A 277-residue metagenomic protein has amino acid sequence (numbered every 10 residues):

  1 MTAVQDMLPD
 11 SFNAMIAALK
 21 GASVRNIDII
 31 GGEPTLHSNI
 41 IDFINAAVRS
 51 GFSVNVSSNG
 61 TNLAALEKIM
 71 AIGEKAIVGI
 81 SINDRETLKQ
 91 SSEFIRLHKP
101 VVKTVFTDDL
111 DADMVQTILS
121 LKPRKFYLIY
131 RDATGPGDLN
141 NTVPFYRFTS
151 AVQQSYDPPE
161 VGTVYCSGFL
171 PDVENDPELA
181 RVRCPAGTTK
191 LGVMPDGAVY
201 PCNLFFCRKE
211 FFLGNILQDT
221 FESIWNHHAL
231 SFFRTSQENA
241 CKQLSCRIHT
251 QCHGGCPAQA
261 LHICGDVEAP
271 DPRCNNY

Functional and structural regions predicted by a protein language model:
M1: Detector for the c-type heme attachment site
V4-N141: Radical SAM/AdoMet-radical enzyme domain recognition
P144-E174, N203-H253: C-terminal accessory region of radical SAM enzymes
C184-T188: Short, small/polar residue-rich loop motifs at catalytic or cofactor-binding pockets
M194: Short, acidic, Ser/Thr-enriched surface-loop or helix-capping motifs
A240-Y277: Radical SAM enzyme core and accessory elements
